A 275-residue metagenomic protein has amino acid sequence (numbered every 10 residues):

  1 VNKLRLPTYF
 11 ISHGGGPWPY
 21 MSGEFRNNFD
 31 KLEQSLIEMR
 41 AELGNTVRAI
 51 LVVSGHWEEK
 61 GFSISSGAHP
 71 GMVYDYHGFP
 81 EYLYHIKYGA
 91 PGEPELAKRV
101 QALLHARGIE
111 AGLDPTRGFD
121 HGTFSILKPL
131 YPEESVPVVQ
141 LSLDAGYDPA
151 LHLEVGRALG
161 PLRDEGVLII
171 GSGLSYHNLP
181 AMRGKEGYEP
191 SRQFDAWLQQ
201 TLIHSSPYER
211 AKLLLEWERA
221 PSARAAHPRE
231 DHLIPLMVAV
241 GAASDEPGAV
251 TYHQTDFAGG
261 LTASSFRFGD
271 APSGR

Functional and structural regions predicted by a protein language model:
N2-K3, L43-G44, L130-E134, P161: Solvent-exposed alpha-helices and their adjacent loops that cap or buttress functional pockets in soluble metabolic
N2-L103, R107: A short aromatic-anchored loop/beta-hairpin motif
P7-S12, A49-S54, L141, L162-S175 (+1 more regions): Beta-strand elements within well-structured catalytic alpha/beta cores of enzymes that handle phosphate/sulfate esters
G15, W57-E58, A145, L174-Y176: Short, glycine/serine-rich, charged loops/turns that create anion-binding and catalytic segments at active sites
N28, L32-R40, A150-E165: Long, well-ordered alpha-helical scaffolding segments within enzyme catalytic domains, especially pronounced
L83-P91, L113, S142-P149, A223: Flexible, glycine/proline-enriched loop segments at strand-loop-helix junctions that form or flank small-ligand binding
A97-L151: Internal, conserved structured core segments that host functional sites
K98-A102, A106, V136-P137, Y147 (+3 more regions): Surface-exposed, charge/polar-rich loops and edge strands
